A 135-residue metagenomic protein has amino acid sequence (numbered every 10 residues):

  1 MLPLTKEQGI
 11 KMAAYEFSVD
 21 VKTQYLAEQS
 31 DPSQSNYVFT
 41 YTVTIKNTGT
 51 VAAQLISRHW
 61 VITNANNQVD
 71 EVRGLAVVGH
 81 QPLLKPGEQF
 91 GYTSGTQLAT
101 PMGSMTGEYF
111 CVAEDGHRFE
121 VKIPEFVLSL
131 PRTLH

Functional and structural regions predicted by a protein language model:
M1-V38, T50-Q54, T63-H135: Membrane engagement elements in two modes
T40-T44: Short, conserved beta-strand element in jelly-roll/cupin
I45-G49: Asparagine-centered strand-capping/turn motif at beta-strand->loop junctions
H59-V61: Beta-strand signatures of extracellular beta-sandwich domains
